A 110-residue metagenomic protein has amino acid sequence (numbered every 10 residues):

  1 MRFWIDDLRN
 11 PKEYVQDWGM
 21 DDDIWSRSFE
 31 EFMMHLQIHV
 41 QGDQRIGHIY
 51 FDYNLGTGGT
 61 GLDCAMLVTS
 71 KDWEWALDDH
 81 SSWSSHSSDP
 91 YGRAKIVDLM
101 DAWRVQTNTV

Functional and structural regions predicted by a protein language model:
M1-V110: Catalytic phosphate/metal-binding cores of nucleic-acid and nucleotide-processing enzymes, i.e., regions that mediate
